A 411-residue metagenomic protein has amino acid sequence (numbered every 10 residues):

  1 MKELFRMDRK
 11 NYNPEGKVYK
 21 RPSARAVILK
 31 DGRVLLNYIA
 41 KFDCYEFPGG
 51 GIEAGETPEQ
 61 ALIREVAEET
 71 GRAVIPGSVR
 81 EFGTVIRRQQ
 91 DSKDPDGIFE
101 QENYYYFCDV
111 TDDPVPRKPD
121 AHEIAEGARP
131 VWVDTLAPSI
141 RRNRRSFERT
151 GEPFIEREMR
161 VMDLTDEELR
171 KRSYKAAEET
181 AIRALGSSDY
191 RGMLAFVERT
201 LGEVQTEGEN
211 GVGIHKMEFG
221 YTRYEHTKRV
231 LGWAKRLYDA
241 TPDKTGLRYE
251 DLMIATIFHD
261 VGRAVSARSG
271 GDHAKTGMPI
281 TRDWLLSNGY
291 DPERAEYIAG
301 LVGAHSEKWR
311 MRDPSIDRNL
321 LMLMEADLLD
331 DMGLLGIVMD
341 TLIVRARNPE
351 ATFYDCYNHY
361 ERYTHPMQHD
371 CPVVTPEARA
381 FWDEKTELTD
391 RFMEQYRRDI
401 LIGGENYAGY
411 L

Functional and structural regions predicted by a protein language model:
M1-R25: Acidic, metal-coordinating catalytic segment for phosphate/diphosphate chemistry, firing primarily on the Nudix
L29-E69, A73: Conserved Nudix-box catalytic region and its N-terminal flanking loop in Nudix hydrolases and closely related
A73-T84, R294-Y297: A short coil-to-beta-strand element that immediately follows conserved catalytic motifs
I86-R117, V131: Active-site-adjacent beta-strand/loop module that shapes the phosphate/pyrophosphate-binding cleft
V115-R117, A121-G186: Nudix hydrolase/Nudix homology domain
A181-L185, H215-G246, F258, R268 (+1 more regions): Divalent metal-dependent phosphate-bond-processing catalytic cores, especially two-metal-ion Mg2+/Mn2+ enzymes that act
V230-W233, D272-S287: An active-site-proximal "capping" alpha-helix that borders the catalytic cofactor pocket
L247-R268, H273, G277, I298-K308: His-Asp-centered metal-binding catalytic motifs of divalent-metal-dependent phosphohydrolases/nucleases
